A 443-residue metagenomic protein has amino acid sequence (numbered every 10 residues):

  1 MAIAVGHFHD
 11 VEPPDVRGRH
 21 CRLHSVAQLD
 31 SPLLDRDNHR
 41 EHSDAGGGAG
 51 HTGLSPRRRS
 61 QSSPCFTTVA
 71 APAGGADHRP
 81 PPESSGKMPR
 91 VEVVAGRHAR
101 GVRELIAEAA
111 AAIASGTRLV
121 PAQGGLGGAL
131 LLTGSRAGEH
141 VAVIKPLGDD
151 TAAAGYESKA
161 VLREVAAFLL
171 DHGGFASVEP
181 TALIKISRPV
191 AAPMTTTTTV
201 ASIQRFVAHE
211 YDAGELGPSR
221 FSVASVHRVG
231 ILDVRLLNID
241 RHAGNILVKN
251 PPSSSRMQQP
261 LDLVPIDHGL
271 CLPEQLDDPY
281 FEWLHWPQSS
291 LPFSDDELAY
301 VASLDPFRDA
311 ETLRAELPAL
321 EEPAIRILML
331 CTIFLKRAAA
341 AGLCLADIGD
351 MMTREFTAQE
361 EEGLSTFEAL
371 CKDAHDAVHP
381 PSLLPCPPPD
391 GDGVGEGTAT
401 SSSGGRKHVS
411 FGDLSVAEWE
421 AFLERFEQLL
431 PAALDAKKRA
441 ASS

Functional and structural regions predicted by a protein language model:
M1-I239, A243-S443: ATP-dependent kinase catalytic cores of phosphoinositide-metabolizing enzymes and PI3K-like protein kinases
